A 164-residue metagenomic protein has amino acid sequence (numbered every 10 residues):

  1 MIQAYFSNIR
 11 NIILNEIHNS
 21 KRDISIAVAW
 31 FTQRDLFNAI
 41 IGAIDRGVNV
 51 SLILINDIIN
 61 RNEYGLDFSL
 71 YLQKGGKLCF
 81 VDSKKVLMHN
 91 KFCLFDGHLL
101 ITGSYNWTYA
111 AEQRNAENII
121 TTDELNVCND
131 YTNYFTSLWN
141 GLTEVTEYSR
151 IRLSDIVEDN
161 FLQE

Functional and structural regions predicted by a protein language model:
M1-I26, Q33-E164: PLD/PLD-like phosphodiesterase catalytic module centered on the HKD motif
